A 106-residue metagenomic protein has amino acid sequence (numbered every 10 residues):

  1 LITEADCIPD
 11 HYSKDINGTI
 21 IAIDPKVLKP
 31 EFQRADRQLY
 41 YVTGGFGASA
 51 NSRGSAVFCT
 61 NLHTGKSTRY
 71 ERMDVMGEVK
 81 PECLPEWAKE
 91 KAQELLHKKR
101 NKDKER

Functional and structural regions predicted by a protein language model:
L1-R106: Extended intrinsically disordered terminal tails
